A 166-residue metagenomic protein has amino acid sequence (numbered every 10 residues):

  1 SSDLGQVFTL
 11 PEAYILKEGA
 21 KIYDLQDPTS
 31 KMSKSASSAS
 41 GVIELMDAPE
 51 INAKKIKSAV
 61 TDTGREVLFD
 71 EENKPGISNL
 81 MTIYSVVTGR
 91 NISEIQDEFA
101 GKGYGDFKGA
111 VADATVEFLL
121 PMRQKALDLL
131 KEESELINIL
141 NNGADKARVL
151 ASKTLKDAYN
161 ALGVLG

Functional and structural regions predicted by a protein language model:
S2-G166: Conserved nucleotide- and phosphate/pyrophosphate-binding catalytic cores in adenylate/nucleotidyl-handling enzymes
